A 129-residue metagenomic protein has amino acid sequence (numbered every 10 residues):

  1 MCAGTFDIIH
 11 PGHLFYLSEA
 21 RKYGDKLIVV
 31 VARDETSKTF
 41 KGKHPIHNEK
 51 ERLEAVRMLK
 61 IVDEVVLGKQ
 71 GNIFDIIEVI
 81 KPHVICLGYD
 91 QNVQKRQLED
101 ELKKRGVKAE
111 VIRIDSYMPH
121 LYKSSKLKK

Functional and structural regions predicted by a protein language model:
M1-K129: Nucleotidyltransferase catalytic core that binds NTPs
